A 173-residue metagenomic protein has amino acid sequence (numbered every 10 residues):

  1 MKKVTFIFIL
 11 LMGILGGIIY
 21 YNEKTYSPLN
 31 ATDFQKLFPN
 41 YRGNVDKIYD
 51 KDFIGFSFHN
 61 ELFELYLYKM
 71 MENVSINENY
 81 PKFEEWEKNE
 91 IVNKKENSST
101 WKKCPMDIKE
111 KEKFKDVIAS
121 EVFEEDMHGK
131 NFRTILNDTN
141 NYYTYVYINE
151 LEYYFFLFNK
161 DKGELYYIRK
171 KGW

Functional and structural regions predicted by a protein language model:
V4-T5, A31, A119: A sequence-composition feature that detects small, non-aromatic residues
V4-Y20: Hydrophobic membrane-insertion alpha-helices, especially the h-region of bacterial N-terminal signal peptides
F6-L10, K36, I48, V122: Exposed boundary/loop context
L10-I14, D52, D126, K160: Generic detector of intrinsically disordered, low-complexity, polar/charged segments
L10-L11, L15, L29, L37 (+7 more regions): Generic detector of leucine side chains in alpha-helical contexts
L15-N93: N-terminal export/targeting and maturation segments
E90-W173: Extracytoplasmic electrostatic interaction patches
